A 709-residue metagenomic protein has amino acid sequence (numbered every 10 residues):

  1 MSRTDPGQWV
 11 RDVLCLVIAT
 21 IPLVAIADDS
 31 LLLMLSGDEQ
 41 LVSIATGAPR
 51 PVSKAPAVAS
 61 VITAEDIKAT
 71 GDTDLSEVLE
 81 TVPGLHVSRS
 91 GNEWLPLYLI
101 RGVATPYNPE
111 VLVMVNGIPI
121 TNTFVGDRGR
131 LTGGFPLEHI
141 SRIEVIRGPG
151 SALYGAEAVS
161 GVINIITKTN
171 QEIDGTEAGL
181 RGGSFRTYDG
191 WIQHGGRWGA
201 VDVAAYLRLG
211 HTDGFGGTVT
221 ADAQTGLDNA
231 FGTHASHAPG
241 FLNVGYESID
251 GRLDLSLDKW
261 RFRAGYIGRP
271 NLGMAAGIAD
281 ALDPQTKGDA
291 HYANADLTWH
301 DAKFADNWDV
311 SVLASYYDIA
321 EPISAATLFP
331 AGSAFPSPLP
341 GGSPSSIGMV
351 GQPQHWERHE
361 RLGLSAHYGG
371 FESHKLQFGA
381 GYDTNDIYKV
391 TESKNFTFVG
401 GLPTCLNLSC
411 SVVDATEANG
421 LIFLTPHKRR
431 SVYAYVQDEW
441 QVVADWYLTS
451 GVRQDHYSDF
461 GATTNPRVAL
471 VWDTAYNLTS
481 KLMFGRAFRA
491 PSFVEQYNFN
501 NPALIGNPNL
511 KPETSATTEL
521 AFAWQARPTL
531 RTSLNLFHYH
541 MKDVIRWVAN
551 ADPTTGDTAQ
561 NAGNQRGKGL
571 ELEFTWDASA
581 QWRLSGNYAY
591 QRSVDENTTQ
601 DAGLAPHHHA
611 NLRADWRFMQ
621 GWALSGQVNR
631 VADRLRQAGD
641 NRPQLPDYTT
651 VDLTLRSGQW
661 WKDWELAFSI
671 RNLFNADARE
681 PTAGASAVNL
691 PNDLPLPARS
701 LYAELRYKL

Functional and structural regions predicted by a protein language model:
D28-K68, E110: Short, acidic, small-residue-rich periplasmic hinge/interaction motif at the N-terminus of Gram-negative outer-membrane
I44, S76-N122, S141: Extracytoplasmic beta-strand/coil segments of soluble accessory domains associated with Gram-negative outer-membrane
P119-R147: Short acidic/polar hinge/loop motifs at secondary-structure boundaries that mediate gating or recognition
N164, E172-I173, G179-R181, Q193-G288 (+2 more regions): Periplasmic-side early beta-strands and strand-to-turn transitions of outer-membrane beta-barrels
D213, T218-V219, H540-K542, R630-L635 (+1 more regions): C-terminal beta-signal and adjacent terminal beta-strands/loops of Gram-negative outer-membrane beta-barrel proteins
T286-K303, H355, F423-R430, T479 (+6 more regions): Outer-membrane beta-barrel signature, preferentially recognizing the C-terminal barrel domain of Gram-negative
E357-H359, H367-N385, T397-G400, C405-S411 (+3 more regions): Structural signature of Gram-negative outer-membrane beta-barrels, strongest in the C-terminal barrel of TonB-dependent
Q441-L448, S533-H540, Q560-A638, R706-K708: Gram-negative outer-membrane beta-barrel transporters
